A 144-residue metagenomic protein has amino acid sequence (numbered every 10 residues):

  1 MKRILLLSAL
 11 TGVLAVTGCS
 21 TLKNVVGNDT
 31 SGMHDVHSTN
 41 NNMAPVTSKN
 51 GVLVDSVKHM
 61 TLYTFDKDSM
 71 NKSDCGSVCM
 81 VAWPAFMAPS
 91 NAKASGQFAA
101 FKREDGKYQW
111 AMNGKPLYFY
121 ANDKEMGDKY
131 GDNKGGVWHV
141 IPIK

Functional and structural regions predicted by a protein language model:
M1-I4: Positively charged n-region of N-terminal signal peptides that target proteins for export
L6, G18-T30: Bacterial lipoprotein signal-peptidase II cleavage site
L6-L14: Hydrophobic helical h-region of N-terminal Sec-dependent signal peptides in bacterial secretory/periplasmic proteins
G27-G51: Post-signal peptide N-terminal segment of mature Sec-exported envelope proteins
M43-T61, K102-P116: Short, low-complexity cationic-aromatic patches
K67-N71, N122-E125: Acidic glycine-/aspartate-rich tracts in secreted/extracellular proteins
K72-F101, G136-I141: A low-complexity, Ser/Thr/Gly/Pro-enriched, surface-exposed linker/loop concept that marks segments flanking
F119-K134: Short, exposed beta-strand-loop hairpins at the edges of beta-sheets in extracellular/periplasmic proteins
